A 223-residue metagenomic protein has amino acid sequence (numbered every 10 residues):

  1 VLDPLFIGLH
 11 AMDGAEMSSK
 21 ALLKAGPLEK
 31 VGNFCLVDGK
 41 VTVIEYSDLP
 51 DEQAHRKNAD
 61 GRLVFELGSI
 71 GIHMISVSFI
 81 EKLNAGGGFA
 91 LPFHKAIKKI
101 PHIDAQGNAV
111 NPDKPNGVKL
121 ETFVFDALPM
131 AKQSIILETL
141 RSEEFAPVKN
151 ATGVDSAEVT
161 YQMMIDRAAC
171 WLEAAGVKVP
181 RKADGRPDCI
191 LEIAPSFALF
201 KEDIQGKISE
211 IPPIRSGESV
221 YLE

Functional and structural regions predicted by a protein language model:
V1-K182: Catalytic core of tubulin tyrosine ligase-like
V177-I193: Short glycine-rich, low-complexity/disordered patches
I190-E223: C-terminal non-catalytic accessory extensions
